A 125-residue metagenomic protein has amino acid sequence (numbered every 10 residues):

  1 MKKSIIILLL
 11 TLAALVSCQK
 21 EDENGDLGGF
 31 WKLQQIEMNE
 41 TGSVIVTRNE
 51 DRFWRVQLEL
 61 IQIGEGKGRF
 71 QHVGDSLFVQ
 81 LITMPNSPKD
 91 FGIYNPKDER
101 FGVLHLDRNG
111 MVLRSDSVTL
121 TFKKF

Functional and structural regions predicted by a protein language model:
M1-S4: Positively charged n-region of N-terminal signal peptides that target proteins for export
I6-L9: Sec-dependent N-terminal signal peptides
A14-S17: C-terminal motif of bacterial Sec signal peptides marking the signal peptidase cleavage site
K20: Short, conserved catalytic or interaction motifs in soluble domains
D26-T41: Tryptophan-anchored aromatic micro-motifs
V44-K89: N-terminal glycine/threonine-rich, aromatic-flanked beta-hairpin/loop signature
Q71-S76, G110-F125: Edge beta-strand at a domain terminus
K97-V112: Low-complexity, intrinsically disordered Gly/Pro/Thr-rich segments
